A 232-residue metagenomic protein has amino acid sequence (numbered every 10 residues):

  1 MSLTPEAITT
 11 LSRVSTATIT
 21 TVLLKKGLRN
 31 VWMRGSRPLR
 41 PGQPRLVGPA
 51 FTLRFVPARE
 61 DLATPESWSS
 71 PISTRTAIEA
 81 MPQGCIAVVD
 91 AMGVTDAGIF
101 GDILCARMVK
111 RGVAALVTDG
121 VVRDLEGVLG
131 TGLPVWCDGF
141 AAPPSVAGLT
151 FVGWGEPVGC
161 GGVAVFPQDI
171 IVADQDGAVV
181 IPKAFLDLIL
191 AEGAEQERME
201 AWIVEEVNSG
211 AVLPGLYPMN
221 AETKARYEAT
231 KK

Functional and structural regions predicted by a protein language model:
M1-P167, V180-K232: Feature captures the catalytic cores and cofactor-binding loops of soluble hydro-lyases/lyases that act on carboxylate
I171: C-terminal binding/interaction regions
D174: Beta-strand-loop-alpha-helix segment that lines the small-molecule cofactor/substrate pocket of alpha/beta enzymes
